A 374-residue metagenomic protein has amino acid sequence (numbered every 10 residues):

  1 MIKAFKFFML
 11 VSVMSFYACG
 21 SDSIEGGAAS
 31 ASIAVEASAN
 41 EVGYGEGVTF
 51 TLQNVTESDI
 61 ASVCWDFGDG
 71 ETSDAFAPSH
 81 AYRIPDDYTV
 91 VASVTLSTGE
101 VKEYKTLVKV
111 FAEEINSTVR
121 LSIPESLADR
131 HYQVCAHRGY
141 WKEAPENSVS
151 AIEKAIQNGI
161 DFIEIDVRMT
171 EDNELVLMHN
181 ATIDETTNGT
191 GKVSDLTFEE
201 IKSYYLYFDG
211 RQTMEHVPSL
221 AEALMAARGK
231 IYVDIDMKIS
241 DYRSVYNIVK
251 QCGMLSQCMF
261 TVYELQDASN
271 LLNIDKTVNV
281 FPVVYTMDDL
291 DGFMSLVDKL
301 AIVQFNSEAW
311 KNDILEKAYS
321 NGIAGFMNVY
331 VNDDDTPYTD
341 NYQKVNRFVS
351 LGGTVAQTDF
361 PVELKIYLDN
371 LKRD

Functional and structural regions predicted by a protein language model:
I2-L10: Sec-dependent signal peptide recognition, specifically the positively charged N-region followed immediately by
L10, G70, R83, D87 (+2 more regions): Residue-level marker of positions within ordered structural domains that often coincide with functionally constrained
C19-S122, S126-A128: Extracellular/lumenal mature domains of secreted and surface-exposed proteins
G20-A29, L107, F111-D374: Phosphate-group recognition and catalysis centered on beta-loop-alpha active-site segments
